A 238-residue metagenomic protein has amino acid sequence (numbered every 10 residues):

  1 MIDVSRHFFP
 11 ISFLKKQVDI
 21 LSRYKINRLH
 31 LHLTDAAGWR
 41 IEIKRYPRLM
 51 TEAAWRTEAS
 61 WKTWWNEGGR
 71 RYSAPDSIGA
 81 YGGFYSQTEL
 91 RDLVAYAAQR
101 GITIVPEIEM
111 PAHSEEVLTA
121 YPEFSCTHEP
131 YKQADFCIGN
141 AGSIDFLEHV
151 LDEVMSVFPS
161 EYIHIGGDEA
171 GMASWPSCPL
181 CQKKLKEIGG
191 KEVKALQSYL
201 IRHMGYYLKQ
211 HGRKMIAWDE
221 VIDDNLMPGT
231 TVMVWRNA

Functional and structural regions predicted by a protein language model:
M1-R213: Substrate-binding cleft of carbohydrate-active enzyme catalytic domains
A120-F124, A173-S174, I216-A238: Substrate-binding cleft/loops of secretory-pathway carbohydrate-active enzymes
